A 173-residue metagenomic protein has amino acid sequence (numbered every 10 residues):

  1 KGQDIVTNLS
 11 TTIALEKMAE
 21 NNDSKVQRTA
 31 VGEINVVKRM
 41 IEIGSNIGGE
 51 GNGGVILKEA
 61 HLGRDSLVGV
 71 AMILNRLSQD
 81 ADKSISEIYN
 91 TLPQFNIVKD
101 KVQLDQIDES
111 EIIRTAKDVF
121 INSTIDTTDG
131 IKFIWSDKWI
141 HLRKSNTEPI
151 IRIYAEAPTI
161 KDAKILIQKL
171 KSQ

Functional and structural regions predicted by a protein language model:
G2-Q173: Phosphate-binding and adjacent anionic-ligand microenvironments
